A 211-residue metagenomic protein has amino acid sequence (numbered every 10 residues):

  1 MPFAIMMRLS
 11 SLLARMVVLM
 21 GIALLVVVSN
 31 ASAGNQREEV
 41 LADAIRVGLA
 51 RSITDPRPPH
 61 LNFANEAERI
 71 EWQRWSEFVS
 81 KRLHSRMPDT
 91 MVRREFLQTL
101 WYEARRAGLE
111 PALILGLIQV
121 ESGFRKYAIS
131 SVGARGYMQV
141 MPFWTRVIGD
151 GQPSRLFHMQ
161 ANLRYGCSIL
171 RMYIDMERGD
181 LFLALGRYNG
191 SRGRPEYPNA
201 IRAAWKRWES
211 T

Functional and structural regions predicted by a protein language model:
I5-V18: Bacterial N-terminal signal peptides that target proteins for export
M7-R8, V26-S29: Intrinsic disorder/low-complexity segments
M16-V27: Bacterial N-terminal signal peptides
A31-Q36: Boundary at the C-terminal end of the N-terminal hydrophobic targeting segment
I53-T211: Catalytic glycan-binding domains that act on GlcNAc-containing polysaccharides
